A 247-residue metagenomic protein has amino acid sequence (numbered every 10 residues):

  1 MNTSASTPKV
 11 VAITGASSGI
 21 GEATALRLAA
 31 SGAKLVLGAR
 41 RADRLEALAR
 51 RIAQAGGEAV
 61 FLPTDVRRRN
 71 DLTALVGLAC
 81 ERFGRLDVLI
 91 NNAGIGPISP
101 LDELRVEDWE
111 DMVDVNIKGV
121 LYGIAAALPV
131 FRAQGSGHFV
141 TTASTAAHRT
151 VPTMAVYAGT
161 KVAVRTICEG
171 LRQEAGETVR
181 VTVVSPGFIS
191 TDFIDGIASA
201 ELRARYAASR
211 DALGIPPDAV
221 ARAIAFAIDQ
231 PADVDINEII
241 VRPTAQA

Functional and structural regions predicted by a protein language model:
S17-S18: Conserved glycine-rich cofactor-binding loop
A33-L48: Conserved glycine-rich Rossmann-like NAD(P)H-binding loop of the short-chain dehydrogenase/reductase
A42-D43, P63-A74, V106: The beta1-alpha1 cofactor-binding region of Rossmann-like NAD(H)/NADP(H)-dependent oxidoreductases
P100-L101, D108-V113: Substrate-binding pocket helix/loop in short-chain dehydrogenase/reductase
I124, T160: Active-site helix of classical SDR
S144: Residue(s) in the substrate-gating loop at a strand-loop-helix junction that position the organic substrate next
V183-G187, R203-A247: C-terminal helical subdomain
